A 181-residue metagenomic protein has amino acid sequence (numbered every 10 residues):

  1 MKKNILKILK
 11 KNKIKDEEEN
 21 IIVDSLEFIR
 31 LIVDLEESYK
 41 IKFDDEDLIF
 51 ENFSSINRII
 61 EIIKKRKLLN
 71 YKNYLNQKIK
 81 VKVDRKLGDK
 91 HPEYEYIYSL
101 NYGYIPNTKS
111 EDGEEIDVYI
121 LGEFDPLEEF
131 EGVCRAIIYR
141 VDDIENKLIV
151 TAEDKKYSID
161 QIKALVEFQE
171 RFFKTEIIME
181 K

Functional and structural regions predicted by a protein language model:
M1-D16, K64-K67: Thiotemplate assembly-line natural product biosynthesis machinery
K3, L26-I29: Short alpha-helical elements of helix-turn-helix
K15-E27, D47-S55: Glycine-rich loop motifs involved in handling phospho/adenylate chemistry
I29-N52: Phosphopantetheinylated carrier protein domains
N57-N70: Charged low-complexity stretches with an acidic bias
L69-K181: Hydrophobic N-terminal alpha-helices or hydrophobic patches in metabolic proteins across all domains of life
